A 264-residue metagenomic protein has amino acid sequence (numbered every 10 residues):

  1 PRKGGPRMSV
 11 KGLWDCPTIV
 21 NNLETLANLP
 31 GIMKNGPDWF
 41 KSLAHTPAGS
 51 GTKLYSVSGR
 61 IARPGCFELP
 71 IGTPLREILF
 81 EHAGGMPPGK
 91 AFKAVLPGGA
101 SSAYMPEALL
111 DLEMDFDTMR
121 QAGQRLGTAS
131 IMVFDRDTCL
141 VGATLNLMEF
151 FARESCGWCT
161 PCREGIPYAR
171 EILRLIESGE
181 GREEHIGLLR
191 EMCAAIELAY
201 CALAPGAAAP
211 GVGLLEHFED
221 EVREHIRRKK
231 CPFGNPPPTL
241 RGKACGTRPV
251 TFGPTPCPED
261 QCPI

Functional and structural regions predicted by a protein language model:
P1, D111-I264: Ferredoxin-type iron-sulfur electron-transfer modules in oxidoreductases and energy-metabolism complexes
P1-I71, A83: Hydrophobic alpha-helical positions that pack around
W14, G51, R63, A91 (+3 more regions): A generic structural signal for well-ordered coil/turn residues at beta-strand boundaries that shape enzyme active-site
N22-L23, V57-R60, H82, V95-A100 (+1 more regions): Fold-independent oxyanion-binding glycine-rich loops and adjacent beta-strand/coil segments at enzyme active sites
G51-R63, L69-I71, L75, A244-P263: C-terminal accessory/binding modules appended to enzymatic or scaffolding proteins
G72-P87: Short amphipathic, charge-patterned alpha-helical segments
G85-K90, G179-E183: Secondary-structure transition/capping motifs at alpha-helix termini and the adjoining loop/turn into the next element
P87-Q121, E216: Terminal amphipathic helices with adjacent charged low-complexity linkers/tails
